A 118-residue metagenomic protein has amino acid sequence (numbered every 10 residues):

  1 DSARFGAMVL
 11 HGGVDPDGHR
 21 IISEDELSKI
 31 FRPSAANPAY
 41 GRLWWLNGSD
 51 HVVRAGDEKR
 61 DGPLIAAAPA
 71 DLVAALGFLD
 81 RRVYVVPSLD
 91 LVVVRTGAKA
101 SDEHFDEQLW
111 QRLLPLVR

Functional and structural regions predicted by a protein language model:
D1-A35: Flexible, glycine-rich surface segments
D1-D15, R81-T96: Active-site-proximal alpha-helical segments within enzyme catalytic domains
D15, W44-W45, W110, L114: Tryptophan-centered motif/residue detector
R32-V92: Active-site Gly/Thr loop motif
K99-S101: A short acidic/small-residue loop/turn micro-motif
H104-R118: Short, gly/Ser/Thr-rich active-site loops of penicillin-recognizing serine hydrolases
